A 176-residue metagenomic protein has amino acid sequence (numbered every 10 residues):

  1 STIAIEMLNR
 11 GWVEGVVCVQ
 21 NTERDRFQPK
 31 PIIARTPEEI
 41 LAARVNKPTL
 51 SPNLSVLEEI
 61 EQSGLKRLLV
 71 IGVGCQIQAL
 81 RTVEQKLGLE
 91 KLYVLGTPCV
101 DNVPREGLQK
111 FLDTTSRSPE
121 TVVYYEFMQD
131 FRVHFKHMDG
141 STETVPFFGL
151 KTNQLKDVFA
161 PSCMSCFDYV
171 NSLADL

Functional and structural regions predicted by a protein language model:
S1-L176: Iron-sulfur-associated redox domains of electron-transfer enzymes in respiratory and anaerobic energy metabolism
